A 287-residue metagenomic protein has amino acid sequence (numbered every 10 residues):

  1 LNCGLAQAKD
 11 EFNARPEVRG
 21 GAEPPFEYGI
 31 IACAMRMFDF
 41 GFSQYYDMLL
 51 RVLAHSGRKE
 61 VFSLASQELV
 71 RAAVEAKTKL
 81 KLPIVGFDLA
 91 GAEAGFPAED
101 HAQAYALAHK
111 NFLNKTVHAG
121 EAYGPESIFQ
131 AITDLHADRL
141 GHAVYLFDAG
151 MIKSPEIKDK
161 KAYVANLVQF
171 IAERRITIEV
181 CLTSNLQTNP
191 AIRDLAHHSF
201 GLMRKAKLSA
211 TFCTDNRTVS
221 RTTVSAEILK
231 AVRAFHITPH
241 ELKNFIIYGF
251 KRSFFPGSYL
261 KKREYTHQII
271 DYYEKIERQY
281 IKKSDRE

Functional and structural regions predicted by a protein language model:
C3-G29, Y46-G86, A94-D138, P155-I176 (+2 more regions): Histidine/acidic residue-rich metal-binding segments in metalloenzymes
A32-F42, F250-Y259: Short, conserved secondary-structure transition motifs
M37-F40, G91-P97, E121-G124, L146-M151 (+2 more regions): Short, small-residue-enriched loops and turns at beta-alpha junctions that line or gate enzyme active sites
L89, T116-A122, L182, L208-V224: Short acidic/histidine-rich active-site segments
G141-A143, T177-V180: Non-cysteine beta-strand/loop elements that form the S-adenosyl-L-methionine
M151-K160, V224-H236, T266-H267: C-terminal helical cap(s) of enzyme catalytic domains, especially alpha/beta-barrels
S184-N189, T211-C213, E227-A234: Short beta-alpha connecting loops at secondary-structure transitions that line or flank enzyme active sites
A226, H236-E287: Mid-to-C-terminal alpha-helical segments outside catalytic/metal-binding sites
